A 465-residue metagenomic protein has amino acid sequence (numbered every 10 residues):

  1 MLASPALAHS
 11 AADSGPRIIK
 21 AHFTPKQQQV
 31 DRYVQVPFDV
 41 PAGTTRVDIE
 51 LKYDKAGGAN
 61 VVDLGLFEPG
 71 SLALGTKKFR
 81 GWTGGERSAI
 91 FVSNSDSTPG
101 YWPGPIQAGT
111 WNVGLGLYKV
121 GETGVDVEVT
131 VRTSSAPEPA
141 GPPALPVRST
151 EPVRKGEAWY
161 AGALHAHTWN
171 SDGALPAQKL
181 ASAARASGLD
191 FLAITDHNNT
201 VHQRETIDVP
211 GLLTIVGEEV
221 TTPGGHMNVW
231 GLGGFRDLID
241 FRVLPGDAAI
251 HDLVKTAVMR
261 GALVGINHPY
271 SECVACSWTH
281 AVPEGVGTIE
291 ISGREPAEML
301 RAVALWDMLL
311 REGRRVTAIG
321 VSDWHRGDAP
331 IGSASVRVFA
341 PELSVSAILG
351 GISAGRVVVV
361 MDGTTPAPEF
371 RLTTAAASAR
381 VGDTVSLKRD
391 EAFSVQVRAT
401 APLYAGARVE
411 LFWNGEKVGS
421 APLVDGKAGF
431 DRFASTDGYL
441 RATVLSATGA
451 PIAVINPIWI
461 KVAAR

Functional and structural regions predicted by a protein language model:
H9-A56, T130-P139, L145-P146, E151-G156: Solvent-exposed, flexible loop/coil segments flanking beta-strands in beta-rich domains
A11, A140-G224, V418, T436-R441 (+1 more regions): An N-terminally biased module of ancient metal coordination in phosphate/nucleic-acid-related enzymes
P16-V30, Y53-T98, K417: Surface-exposed beta-strand/loop patches in noncatalytic accessory domains and peripheral targeting/linker segments
T45-D48, W102-T123, T436-R441: Noncatalytic modules at the cell exterior or secretory-pathway interfaces, chiefly beta-strand-rich lectin/adhesion
K55-G57, P99, Y118-G124, S446-V454: Short acidic/polar inter-strand loop motif in beta-rich domains
A59-V62, G121-R132: Edge beta-strands of jelly-roll/beta-sandwich modules across compartments, strongly enriched in secreted/luminal
L145-K155, P223-D237, E272-R465: Charged catalytic cores and adjacent phosphate/nucleic-acid-binding surfaces used for phosphate/nucleic-acid chemistry
A161-W169, F191-H197, I215-E218, G265-P269 (+3 more regions): Active-site neighborhood of phospho(di)ester-bond hydrolases with catalytic His/Asp-centered motifs
